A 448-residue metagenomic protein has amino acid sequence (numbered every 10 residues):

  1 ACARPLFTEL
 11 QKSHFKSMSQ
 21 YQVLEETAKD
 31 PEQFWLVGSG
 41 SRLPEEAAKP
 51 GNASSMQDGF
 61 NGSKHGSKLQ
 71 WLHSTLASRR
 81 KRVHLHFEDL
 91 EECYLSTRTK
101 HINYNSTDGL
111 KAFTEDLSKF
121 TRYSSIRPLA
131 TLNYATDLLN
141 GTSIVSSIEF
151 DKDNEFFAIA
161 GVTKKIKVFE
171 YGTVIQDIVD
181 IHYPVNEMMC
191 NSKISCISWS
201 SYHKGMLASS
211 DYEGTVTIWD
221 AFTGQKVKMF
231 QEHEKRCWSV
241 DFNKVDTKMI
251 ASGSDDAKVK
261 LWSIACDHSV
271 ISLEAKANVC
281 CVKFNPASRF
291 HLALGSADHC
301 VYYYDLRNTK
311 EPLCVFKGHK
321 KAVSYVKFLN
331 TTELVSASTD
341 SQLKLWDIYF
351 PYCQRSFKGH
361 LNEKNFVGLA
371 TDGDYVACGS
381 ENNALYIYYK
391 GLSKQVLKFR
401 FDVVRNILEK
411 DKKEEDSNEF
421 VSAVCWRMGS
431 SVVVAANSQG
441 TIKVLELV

Functional and structural regions predicted by a protein language model:
A1-T142: Intrinsically disordered terminal extensions that flank WD40 beta-propeller domains in eukaryotic WD-repeat scaffold
Y104-D137, F157-E187, F222: Beta-propeller domains
A135-S143, E187-I194, Q231-C237, L273-V279 (+5 more regions): WD40/WD-repeat beta-propeller blade N-cap
I144, D153, P184, K193 (+15 more regions): WD40/WD-repeat beta-propeller blade-loop signature
E149-N154, I197-K204, S210, T223 (+9 more regions): Loop/turn segments within WD40 beta-propeller blades
A160-T163, S209-E213, S252-D256, I264 (+5 more regions): Conserved strand-to-loop turn within each blade of WD40 beta-propeller repeats
I166-G172, I197, V216-D220, V240 (+7 more regions): WD40-repeat beta-propellers
R307-A436, K443-V448: Structured C-terminal portions of repeat-based eukaryotic scaffold domains
